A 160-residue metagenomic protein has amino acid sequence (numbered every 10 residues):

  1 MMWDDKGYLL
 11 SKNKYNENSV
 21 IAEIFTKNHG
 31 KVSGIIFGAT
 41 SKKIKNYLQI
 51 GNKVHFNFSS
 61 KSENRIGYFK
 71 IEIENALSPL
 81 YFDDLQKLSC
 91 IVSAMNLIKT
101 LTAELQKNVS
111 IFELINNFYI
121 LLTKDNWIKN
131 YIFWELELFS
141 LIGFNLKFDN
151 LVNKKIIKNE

Functional and structural regions predicted by a protein language model:
M1-V20, F25-E160: Non-catalytic alpha-helical scaffolds and adjoining flexible linkers that form interface surfaces for assembly
